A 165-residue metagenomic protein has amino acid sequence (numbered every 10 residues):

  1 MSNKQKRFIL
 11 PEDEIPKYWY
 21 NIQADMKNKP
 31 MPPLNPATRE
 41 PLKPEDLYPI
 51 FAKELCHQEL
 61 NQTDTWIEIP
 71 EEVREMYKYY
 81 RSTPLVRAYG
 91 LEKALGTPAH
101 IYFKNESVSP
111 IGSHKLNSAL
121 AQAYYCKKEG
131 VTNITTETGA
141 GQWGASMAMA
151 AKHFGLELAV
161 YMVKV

Functional and structural regions predicted by a protein language model:
M1-V165: PLP-dependent amino-acid enzyme catalytic core
